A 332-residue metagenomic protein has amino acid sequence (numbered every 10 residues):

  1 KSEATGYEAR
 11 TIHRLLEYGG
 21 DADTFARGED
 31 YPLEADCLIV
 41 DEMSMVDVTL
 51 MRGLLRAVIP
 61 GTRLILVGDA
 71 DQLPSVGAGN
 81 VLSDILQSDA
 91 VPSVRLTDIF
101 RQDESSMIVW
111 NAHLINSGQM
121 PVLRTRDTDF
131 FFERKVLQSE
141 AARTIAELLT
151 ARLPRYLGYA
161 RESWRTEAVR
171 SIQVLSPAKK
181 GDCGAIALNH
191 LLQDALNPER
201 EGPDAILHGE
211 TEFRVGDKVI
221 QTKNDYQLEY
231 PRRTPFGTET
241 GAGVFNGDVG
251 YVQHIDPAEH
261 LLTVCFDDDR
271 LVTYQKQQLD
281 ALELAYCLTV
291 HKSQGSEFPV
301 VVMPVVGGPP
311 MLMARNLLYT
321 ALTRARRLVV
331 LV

Functional and structural regions predicted by a protein language model:
K1-G6, G181, Q277-Q278: Conserved helicase NTPase catalytic core signature
K1-R126: ASCE P-loop NTPase helicase motor core
T11, D41, D69, L96 (+5 more regions): Residue-level signature of catalytic and energy-coupling elements of molecular machines, predominantly ATP/GTP-dependent
G28-Y31, L55-A57, P74, I85-L86 (+9 more regions): Replace "in large, NTP-powered and nucleic-acid-processing enzymes" with "in large, NTP-powered factors and other
A35, P60-R63, D89-V94, D127 (+4 more regions): Short glycine-/polar-rich loops that comprise or flank the Walker A/P-loop and associated switch/sensor motifs
C37-D41, I65, L175, I220 (+1 more regions): Structural motif
D71-A242: Conserved helicase motor core of P-loop NTPases
S117, T238-A242, N246-V332: C-terminal accessory regions
